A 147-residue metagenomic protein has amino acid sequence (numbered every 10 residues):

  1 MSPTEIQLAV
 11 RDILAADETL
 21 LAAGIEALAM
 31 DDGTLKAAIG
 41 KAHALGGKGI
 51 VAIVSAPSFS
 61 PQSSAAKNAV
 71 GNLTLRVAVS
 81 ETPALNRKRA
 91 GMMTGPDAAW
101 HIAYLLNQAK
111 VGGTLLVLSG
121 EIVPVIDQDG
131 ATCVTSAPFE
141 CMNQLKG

Functional and structural regions predicted by a protein language model:
M1-D31, I39-V51, S55-G147: Charged, amphipathic alpha-helical segments and their flanking helix caps
T34: Residue-level detector of flexible, active-site-proximal loop/helix-junction positions within diverse enzyme catalytic
